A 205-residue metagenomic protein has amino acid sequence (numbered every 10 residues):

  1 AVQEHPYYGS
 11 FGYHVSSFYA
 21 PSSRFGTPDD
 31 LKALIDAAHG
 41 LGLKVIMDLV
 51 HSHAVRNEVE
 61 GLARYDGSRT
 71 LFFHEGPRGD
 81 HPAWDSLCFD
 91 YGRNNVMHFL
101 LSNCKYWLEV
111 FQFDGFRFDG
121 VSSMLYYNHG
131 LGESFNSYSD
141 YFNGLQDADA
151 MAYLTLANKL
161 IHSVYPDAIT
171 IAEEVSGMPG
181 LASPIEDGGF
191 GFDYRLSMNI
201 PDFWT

Functional and structural regions predicted by a protein language model:
A1-Q146: Substrate-binding/active-site clefts of carbohydrate-active enzymes
Q112-D114, H129-T205: Conserved alpha/beta catalytic core and glycan-binding cleft of carbohydrate-active enzymes
